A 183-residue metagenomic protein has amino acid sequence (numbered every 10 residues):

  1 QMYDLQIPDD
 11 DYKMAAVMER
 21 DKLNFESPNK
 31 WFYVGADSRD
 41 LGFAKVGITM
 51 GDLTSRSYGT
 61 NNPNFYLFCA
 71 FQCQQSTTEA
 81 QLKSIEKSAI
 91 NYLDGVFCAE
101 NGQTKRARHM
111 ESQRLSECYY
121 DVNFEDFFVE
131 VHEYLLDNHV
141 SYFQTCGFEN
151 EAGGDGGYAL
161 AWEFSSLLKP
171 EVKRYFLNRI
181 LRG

Functional and structural regions predicted by a protein language model:
Q1-G183: Non-catalytic accessory segments flanking enzymatic or RNA/DNA-binding domains
